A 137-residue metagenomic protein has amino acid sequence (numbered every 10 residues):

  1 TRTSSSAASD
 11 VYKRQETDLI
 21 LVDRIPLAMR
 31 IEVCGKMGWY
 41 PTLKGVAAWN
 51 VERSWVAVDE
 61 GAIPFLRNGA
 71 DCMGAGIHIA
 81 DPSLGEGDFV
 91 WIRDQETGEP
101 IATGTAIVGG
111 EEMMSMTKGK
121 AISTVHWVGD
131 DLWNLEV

Functional and structural regions predicted by a protein language model:
T1, K44, I63-R67: Generic detector of well-ordered alpha-helical segments enriched in charged/polar residues, highlighting helical
T1-A8, Y12: Single conserved hydrophobic/aromatic residue that forms the stacking wall/gate of nucleotide- or nucleobase-binding
S4, N50-V58, A102-V108: Short, exposed beta-strand "edge-strand" segments with a Pro/Gly-rich flavor and a Y/T-containing core
D10-W55: Extended boundary segments
V11-Y12, V56, D94, H126-D131: Low-complexity, flexible helical/coil segments
V56-D71, G129-V137: A short, charged
E60-E111: A conserved acidic, glycine/proline-rich C-terminal tail/linker
E111-V137: Glycine- and charge-enriched low-complexity intrinsically disordered segments
